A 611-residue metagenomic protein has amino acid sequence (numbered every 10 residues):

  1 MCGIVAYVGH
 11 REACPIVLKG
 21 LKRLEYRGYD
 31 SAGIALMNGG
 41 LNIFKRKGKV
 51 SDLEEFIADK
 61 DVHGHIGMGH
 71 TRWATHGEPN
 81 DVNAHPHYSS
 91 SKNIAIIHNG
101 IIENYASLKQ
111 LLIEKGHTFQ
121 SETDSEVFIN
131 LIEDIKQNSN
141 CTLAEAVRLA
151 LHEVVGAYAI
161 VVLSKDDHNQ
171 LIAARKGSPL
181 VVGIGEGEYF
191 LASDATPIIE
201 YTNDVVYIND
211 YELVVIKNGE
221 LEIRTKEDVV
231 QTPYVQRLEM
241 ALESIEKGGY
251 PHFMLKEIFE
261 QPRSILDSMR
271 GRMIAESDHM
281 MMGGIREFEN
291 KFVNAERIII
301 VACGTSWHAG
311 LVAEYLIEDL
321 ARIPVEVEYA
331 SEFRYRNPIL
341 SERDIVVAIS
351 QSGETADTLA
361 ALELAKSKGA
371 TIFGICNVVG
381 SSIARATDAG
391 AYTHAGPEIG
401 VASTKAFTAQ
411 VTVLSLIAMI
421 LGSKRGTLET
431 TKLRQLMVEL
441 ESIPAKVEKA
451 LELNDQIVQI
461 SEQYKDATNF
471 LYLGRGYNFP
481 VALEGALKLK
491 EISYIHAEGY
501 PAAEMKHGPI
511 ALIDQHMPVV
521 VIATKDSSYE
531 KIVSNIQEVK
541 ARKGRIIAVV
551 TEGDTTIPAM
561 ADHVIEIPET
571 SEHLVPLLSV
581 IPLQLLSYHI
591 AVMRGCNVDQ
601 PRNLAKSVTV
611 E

Functional and structural regions predicted by a protein language model:
M1-K247, P251, E260-E296, Y335 (+3 more regions): Conserved short alpha-helical segments that host acidic/polar catalytic motifs at enzyme active sites
H65, G69-V82, E276-E289, A313-I349 (+1 more regions): Glycine-rich oxoanion-binding loops at beta->alpha junctions
I66, I94, R297-I299, I345 (+3 more regions): Structural motif
V154-E188, I460, K465-E491, D526 (+1 more regions): Acidic/histidine-rich
V181-V206, S331-A365, E504-K540, T570-Q584 (+1 more regions): Glycine-rich, anion-gripping cofactor-binding loops and their flanking helix/strand elements in enzyme active sites
D228, R545, P558-M560, T570-E611: Generic C-terminus detector
Q261-I265, M269-I299, A389-P518, A591-E611: Active-site phosphate/pyrophosphate-binding segments
V293-R434, E439-S442, I522-H563, L586: Glycine-rich phosphate-binding loops that contact phosphosugars or nucleotide phosphates
